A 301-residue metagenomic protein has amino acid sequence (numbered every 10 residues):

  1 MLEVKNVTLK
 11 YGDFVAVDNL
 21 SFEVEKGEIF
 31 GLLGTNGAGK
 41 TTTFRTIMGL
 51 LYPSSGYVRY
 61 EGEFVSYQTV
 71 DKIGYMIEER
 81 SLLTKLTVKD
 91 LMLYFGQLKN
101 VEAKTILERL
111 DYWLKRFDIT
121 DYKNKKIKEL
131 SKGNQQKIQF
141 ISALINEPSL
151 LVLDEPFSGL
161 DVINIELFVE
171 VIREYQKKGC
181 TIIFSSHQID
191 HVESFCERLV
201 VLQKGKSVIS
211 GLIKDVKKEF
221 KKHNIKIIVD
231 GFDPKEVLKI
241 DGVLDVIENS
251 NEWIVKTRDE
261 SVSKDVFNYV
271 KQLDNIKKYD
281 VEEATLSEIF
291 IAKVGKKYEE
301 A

Functional and structural regions predicted by a protein language model:
G56-T69: Conserved ABC transporter NBD signature motif
L93, Q97, T105-Y122: Conserved ABC ATPase "signature" region
K126-L130: Conserved ABC ATPase signature
L151-E155: Catalytic Walker B motif of ABC-type/P-loop ATPase nucleotide-binding domains
E170-T257: ABC transporter nucleotide-binding domain
N224-K296: Short, charged/small-residue-rich alpha-helical element at the C-terminal edge of ABC transporter nucleotide-binding
